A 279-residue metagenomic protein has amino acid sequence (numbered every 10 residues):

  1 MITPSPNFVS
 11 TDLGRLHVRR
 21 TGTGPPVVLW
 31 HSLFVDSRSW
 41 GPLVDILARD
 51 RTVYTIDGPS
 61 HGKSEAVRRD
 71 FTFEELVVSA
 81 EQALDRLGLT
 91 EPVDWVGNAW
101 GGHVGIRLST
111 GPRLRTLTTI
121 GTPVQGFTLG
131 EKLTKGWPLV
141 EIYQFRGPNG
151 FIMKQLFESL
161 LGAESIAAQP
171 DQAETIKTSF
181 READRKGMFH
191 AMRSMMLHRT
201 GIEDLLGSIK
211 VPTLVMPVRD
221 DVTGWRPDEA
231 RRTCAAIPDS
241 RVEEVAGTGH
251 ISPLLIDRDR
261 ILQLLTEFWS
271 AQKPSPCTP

Functional and structural regions predicted by a protein language model:
G14-E65: Conserved HGGG/HGGXW glycine-rich cap/lid loop of the alpha/beta-hydrolase fold
Y54-W100, D259-Q263: Active-site loop/oxyanion-hole signature of alpha/beta-hydrolase fold enzymes
V104-L108: Hydrolases whose catalytic domains are alpha/beta-hydrolase-1, hotdog thioesterase, or metallo-beta-lactamase-like
T110, L114-R146: Flexible "cap/lid" loop of the alpha/beta hydrolase fold
T128-L133, P148-G207: Conserved alpha/beta-hydrolase catalytic His-Asp/Glu region
I209, V215-P217: Short beta-strand/loop motif that positions the catalytic acidic residue of the alpha/beta-hydrolase fold
V222-E229: Conserved alpha/beta-hydrolase "acid-adjacent" motif
D239-P279: Catalytic active-site module of serine/aspartate enzymes centered on a nucleophile-bearing elbow/loop
